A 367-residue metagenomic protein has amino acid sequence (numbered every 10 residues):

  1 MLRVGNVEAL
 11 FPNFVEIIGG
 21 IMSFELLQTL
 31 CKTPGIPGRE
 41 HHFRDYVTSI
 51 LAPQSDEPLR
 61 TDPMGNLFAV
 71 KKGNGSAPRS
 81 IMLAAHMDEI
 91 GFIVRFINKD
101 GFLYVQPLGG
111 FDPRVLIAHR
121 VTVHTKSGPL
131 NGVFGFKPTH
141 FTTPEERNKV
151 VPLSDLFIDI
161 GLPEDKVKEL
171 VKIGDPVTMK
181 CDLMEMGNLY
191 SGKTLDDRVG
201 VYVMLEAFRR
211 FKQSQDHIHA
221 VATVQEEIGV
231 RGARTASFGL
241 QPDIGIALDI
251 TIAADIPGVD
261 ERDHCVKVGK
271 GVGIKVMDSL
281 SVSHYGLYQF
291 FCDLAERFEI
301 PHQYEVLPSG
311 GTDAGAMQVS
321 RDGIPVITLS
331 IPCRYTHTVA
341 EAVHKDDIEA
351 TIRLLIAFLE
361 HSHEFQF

Functional and structural regions predicted by a protein language model:
L2-F367: N-terminal hydrophobic/helix-forming segments and targeting peptides
